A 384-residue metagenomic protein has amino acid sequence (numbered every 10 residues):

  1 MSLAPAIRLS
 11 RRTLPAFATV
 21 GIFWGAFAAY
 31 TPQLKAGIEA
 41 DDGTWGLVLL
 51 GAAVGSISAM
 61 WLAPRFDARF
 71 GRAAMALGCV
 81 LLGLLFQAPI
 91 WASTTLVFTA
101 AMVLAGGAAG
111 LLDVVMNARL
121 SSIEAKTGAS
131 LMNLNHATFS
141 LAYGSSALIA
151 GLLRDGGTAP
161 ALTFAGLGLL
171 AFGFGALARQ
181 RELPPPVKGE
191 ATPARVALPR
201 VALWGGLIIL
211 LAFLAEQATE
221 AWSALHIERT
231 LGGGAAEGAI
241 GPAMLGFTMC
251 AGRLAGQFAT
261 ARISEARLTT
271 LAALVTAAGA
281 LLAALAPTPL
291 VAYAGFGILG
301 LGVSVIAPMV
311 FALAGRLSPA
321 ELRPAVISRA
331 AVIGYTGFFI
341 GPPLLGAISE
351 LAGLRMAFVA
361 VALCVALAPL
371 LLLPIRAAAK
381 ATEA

Functional and structural regions predicted by a protein language model:
A29-G43, A221-E237: Short amphipathic helix-loop junctions that connect adjacent transmembrane helices in Major Facilitator Superfamily/SLC
L34-K35, F66-D67, L152-G157, I227-E228 (+3 more regions): Interfacial helix-cap and linker-helix signal at transmembrane-aqueous boundaries of multi-pass secondary transporters
D42-G43, A125-N135, A235, A320-A330: Loop-to-transmembrane helix entry/capping segments in MFS-fold secondary transporters and related SLC/MFSD carriers
I57-G71, R154, G252-E265, S349-E350: Helix-to-loop junctions at the C-terminal end of transmembrane segments in multipass secondary transporters
S58-S93: Conserved MFS/SLC helix-loop-helix module at the cytosolic interface between two early adjacent transmembrane helices
I90-A101, L285-G295: Helix-loop junctions at membrane interfaces in 12-TM secondary transporters
G110-A125, V305-S318: Intracellular juxtamembrane helix-capping segments at the cytosolic ends of symmetry-related transmembrane helices
A161-A178, M356-P374: Symmetry-related core transmembrane helices of the 12-TM Major Facilitator Superfamily/SLC fold
